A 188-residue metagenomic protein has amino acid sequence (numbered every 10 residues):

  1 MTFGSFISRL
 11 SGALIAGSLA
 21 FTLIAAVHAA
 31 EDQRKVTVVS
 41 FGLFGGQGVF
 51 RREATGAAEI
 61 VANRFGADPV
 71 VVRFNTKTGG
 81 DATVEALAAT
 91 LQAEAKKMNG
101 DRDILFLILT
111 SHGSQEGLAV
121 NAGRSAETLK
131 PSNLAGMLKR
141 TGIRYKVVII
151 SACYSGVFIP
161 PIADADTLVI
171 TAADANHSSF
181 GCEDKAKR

Functional and structural regions predicted by a protein language model:
F3-G4, R9, L23-R102, G181-K187: Boundary/activation segment at the start of structured domains
S11-T22: Bacterial N-terminal signal peptides
T37, I104-F106, V147: Structural motif
S40-F44, R73-K77, I108-H112, I149-Y154 (+1 more regions): Active-site-proximal beta-strand/loop segments in catalytic clefts of secreted hydrolases
F50-R52, G117-N121, P160-I162, G181-C182: Short, solvent-exposed loop/turn and secondary-structure capping segments
Q92-N99, G136-K139, I159-D164: Mature extracellular/periplasmic domains of secretome proteins
T110-T141: A short, glycine/acidic-enriched catalytic loop
A152-R188: Active-site-proximal C-terminal subdomain of hydrolase catalytic domains
